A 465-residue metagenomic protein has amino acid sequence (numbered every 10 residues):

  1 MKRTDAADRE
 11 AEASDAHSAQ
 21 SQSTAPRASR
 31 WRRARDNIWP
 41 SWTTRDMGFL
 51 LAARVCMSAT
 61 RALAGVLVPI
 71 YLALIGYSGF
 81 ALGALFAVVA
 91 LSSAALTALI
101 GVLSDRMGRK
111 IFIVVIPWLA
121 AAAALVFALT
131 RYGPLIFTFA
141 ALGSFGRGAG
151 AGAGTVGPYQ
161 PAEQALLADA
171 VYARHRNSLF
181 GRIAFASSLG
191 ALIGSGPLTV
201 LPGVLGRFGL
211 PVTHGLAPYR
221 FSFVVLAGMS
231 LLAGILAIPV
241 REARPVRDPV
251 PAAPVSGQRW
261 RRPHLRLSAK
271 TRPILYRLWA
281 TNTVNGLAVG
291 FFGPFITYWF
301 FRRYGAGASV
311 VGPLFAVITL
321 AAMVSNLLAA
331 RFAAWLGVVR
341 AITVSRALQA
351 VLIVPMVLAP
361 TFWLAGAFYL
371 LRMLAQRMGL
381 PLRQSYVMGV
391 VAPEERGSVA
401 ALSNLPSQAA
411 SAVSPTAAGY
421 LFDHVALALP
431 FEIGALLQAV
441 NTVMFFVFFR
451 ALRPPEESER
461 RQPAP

Functional and structural regions predicted by a protein language model:
T24-T44, E242-V284, Q462-P465: Juxtamembrane intracellular "pre-TM" segments in multi-pass secondary transporters
A34-A94, I274-F315: Helix-loop boundary and gating motifs at the non-cytosolic
V55, A123, G133-Y159, L166 (+1 more regions): Hydrophobic core of transmembrane alpha-helices in multi-pass small-molecule transporters, especially MFS/SLC-type
P69-I70, L74, A191-A217, Y298 (+1 more regions): Transmembrane alpha-helix termini and helix-breaking/packing motifs in multi-pass membrane transporters
A84-V102, A316-L328: Central cavity-lining transmembrane alpha-helices of secondary-active solute carriers, predominantly the Major
L96-G108, P202, S325-V338, F422-D423: Helix-to-loop junctions at the C-terminal end of transmembrane segments in multipass secondary transporters
I111-V126, R340-P355, A435: Structural signature of the two symmetry-related core transmembrane helices
G194, L198, P202, G206 (+2 more regions): C-terminal membrane-cytosol helix-exit motif in multi-pass small-molecule transporters
